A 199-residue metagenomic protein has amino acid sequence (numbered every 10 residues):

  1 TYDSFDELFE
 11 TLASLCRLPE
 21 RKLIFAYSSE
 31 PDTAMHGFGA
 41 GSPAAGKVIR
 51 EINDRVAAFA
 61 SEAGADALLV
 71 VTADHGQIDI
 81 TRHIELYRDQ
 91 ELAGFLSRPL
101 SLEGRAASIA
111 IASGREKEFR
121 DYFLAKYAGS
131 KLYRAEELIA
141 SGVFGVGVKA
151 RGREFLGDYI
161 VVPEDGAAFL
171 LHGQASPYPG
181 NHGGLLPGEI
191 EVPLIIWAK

Functional and structural regions predicted by a protein language model:
T1-K199: Feature captures the catalytic ectodomains and active-site-proximal regions of enzymes that hydrolyze or transfer
